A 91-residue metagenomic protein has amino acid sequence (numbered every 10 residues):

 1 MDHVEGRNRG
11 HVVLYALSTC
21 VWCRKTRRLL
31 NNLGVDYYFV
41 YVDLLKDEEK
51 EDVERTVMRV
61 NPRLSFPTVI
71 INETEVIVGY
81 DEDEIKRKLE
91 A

Functional and structural regions predicted by a protein language model:
M1-Y38: Local sequence-structure signature of Cys/Sec-based thiol-disulfide redox active-site neighborhoods
V12, T19, V42, M58 (+1 more regions): Generic anion/oxyanion-binding catalytic loop in active/binding sites
C20-C23, D47, G79: Loop/helix-junction capping segments adjacent to catalytic residues or to phosphate/diphosphate-binding pockets
R24-R27, K50-E51, E82: Conserved strand-to-helix beginnings and helix N-cap segments that scaffold or border functional pockets
F39-Y41, T68-V69: Short beta-strands and strand-loop turn motifs
V42-R63, E90-A91: Thioredoxin-like thiol-disulfide oxidoreductase module
R55-I77: Short, structured active-site "lid" loops
I71-A91: Non-catalytic, surface beta->alpha helical segment in thiol-disulfide oxidoreductase systems
